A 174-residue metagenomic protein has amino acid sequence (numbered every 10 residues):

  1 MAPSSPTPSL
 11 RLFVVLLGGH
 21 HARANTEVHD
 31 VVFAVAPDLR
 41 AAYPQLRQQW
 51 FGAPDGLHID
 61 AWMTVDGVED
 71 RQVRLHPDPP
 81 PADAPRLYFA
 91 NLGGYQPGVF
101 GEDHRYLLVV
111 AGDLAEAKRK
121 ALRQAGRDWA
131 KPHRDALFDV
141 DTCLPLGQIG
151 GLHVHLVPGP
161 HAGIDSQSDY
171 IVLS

Functional and structural regions predicted by a protein language model:
A2-L17, M63-F100, R127-W129, A136-S174: A cross-kingdom feature marking charged/low-complexity
A2-P44, Q48: The feature marks the first
L17, V31, A36-P37, N91-G93 (+2 more regions): A structural feature that tracks compact, well-ordered secondary-structure segments with a strong bias toward
H21-A34, Q49, P54, F100-L107 (+1 more regions): A cross-kingdom feature marking solvent-exposed beta-strand/loop segments within repeated, beta-rich binding/scaffold
A22-N25, A41-A42, P97-F100, E116-A117 (+1 more regions): Short loop/beta submotifs within extracellular cysteine-rich repeat domains
N25, L39-A41, F89-N91, L114 (+1 more regions): Domain-level signal for compact, non-enzymatic binding modules
D38-A53, D113-D128: A short, charged, amphipathic alpha-helix used as a generic interaction element across diverse proteins
Q49-D60, A130-A136: An amphipathic, aromatic/His-enriched active-site/gating alpha helix that lines ligand/cofactor pockets
